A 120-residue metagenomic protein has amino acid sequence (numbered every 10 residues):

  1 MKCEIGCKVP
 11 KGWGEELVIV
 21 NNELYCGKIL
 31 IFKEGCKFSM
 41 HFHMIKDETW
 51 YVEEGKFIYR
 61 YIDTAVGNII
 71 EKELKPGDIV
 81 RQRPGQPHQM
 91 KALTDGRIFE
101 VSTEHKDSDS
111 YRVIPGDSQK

Functional and structural regions predicted by a protein language model:
M1-K28, K37-S39, K72, V113-K120: A short, N-terminal "cap"/entry segment at the start of jelly-roll beta-barrel domains of the cupin/DSBH fold
K2-I5, V9-P10, T64-V66, Q89-K120: Double-stranded beta-helix
E23-Y25, K33-K37, K56-I58, E104: Short, charged/polar surface micro-motifs in flexible loops or helix N-caps
I29, T49, I79, Q89: Short, surface-exposed charged micro-motifs
S39-H41, Y59-R60, R81-Q82, P87-L93 (+1 more regions): Short beta-strand His + acidic residue motifs that chelate non-heme Fe in jelly-roll/DSBH and cupin folds
I45-D63: Glycine- and acidic-residue-biased ligand/ion/polar-headgroup-sensing regions
D63-G85: Short acidic-glycine-tyrosine-enriched beta hairpin
